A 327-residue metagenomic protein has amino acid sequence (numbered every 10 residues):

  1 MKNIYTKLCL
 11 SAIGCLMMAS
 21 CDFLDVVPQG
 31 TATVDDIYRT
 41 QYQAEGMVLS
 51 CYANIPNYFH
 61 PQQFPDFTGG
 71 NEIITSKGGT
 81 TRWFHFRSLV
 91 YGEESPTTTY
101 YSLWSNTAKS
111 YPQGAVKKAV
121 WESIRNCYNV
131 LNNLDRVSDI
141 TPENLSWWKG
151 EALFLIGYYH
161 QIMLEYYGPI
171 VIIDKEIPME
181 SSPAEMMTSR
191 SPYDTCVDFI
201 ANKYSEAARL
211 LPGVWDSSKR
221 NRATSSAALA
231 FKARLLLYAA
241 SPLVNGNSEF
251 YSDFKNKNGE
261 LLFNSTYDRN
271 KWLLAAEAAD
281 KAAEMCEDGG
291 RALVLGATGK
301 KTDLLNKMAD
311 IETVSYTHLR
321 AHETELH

Functional and structural regions predicted by a protein language model:
M1-P28: Bacterial Sec-dependent N-terminal signal peptides
C21-I74, A297: Membrane-proximal, proline-rich intrinsically disordered regions
T40, E45-L49, A53-Q63, F86-Y167 (+1 more regions): Conserved, well-structured interaction surfaces
L164-E165, V171, Y238-P242, N247: Short coil/turn linking the two alpha-helices of tandem helical-hairpin repeats
T317-L326: Conserved small/polar residues in nucleotide/adenosyl-binding loops
